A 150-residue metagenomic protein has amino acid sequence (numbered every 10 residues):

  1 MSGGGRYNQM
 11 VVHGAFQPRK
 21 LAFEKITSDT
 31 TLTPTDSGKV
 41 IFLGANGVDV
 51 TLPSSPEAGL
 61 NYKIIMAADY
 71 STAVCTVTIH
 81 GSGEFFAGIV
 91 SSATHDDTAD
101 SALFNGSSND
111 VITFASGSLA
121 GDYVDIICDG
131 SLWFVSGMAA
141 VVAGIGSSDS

Functional and structural regions predicted by a protein language model:
S2-D100, I127-S150: Exposed extracellular interaction/assembly regions and N-terminal maturation sites
M66-A68, G117-A120: Sequence/structural signature of small/polar-enriched beta-strand/turn repeats that build beta-strand-rich repeat
N105-A115: A conserved acidic, glycine/proline-rich C-terminal tail/linker
L119-C128: Extracellular disulfide-bonded cysteine-rich modules/repeats
